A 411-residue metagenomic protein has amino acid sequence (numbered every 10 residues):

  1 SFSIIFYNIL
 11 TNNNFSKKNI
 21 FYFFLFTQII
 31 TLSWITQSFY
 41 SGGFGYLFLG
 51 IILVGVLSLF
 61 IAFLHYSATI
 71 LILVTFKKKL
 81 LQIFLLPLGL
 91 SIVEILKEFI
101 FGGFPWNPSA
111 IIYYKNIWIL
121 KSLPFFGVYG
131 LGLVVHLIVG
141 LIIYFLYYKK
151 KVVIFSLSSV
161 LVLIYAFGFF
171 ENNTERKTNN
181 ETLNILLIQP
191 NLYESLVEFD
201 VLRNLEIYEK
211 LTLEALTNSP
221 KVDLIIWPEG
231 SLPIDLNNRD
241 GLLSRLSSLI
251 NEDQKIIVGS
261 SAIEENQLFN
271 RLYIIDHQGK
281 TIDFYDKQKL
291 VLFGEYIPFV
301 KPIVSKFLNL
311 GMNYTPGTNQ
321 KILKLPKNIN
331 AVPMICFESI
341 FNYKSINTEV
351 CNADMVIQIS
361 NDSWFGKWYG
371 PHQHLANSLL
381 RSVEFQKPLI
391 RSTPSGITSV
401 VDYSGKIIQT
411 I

Functional and structural regions predicted by a protein language model:
S1-T174, K367, S392-T398, S404 (+1 more regions): Membrane-embedded alpha-helical bundles of multi-pass enzymes that act on lipidic or dolichyl-linked glycan substrates
N173-I411: Soluble catalytic domains of enzymes that build or remodel membrane lipids, polysaccharides, and related
